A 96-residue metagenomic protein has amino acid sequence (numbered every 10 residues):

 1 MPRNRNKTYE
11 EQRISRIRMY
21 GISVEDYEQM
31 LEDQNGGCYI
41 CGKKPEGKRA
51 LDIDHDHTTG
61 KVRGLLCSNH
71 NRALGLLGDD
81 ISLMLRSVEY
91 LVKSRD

Functional and structural regions predicted by a protein language model:
M1-D52, H57-D96: Contiguous alpha-helical segments
